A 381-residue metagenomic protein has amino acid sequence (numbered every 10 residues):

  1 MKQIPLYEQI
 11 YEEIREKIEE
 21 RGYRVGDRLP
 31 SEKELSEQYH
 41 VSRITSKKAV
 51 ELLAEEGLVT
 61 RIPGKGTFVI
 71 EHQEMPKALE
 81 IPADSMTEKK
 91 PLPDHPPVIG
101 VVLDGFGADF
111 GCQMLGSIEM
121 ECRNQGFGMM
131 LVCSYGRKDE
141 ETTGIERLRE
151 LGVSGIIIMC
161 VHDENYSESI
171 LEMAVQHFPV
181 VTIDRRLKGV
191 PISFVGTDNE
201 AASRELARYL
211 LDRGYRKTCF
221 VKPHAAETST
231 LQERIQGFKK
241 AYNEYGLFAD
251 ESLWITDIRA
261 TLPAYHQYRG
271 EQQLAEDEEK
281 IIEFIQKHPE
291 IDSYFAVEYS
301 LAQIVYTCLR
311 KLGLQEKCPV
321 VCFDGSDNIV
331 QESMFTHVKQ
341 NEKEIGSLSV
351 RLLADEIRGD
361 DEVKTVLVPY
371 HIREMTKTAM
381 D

Functional and structural regions predicted by a protein language model:
M1-H40, P76-T87: Extreme N-terminal segment that seeds HTH/winged-HTH DNA-binding domains in transcriptional regulators
E13, K17, I282-D381: Flexible loop/turn connectors
D27-R61: N-terminal helix-turn-helix
E51-M129: HTH-adjacent hinge/linker in prokaryotic transcriptional regulators
G100, V153-C160, C219-K222, H288-E298 (+1 more regions): Periplasmic-binding protein-like
M159-R204, S300, D324-F335: Flexible loop/hinge segments that line or gate small-molecule binding clefts
S193-F220, Q236, K240, L274-I282 (+2 more regions): Hydrophobic alpha-helical segments within soluble ligand-binding/sensing domains
L206-F248, E362-A379: An alpha-beta-alpha
